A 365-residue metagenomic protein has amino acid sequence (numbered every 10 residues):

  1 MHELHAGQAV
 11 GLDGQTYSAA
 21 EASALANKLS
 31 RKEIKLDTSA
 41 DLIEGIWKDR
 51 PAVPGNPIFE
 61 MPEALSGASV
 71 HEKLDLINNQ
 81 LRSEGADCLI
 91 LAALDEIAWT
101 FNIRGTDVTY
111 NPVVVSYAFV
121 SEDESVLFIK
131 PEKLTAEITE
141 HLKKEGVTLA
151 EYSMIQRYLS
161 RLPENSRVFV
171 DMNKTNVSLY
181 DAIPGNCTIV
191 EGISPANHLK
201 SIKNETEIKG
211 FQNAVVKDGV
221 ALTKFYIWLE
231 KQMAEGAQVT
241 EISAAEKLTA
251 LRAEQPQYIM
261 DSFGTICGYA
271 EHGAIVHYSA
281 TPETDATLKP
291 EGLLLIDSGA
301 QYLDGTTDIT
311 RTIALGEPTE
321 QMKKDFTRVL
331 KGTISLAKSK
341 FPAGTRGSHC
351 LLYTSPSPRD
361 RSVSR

Functional and structural regions predicted by a protein language model:
M1, F128-I138, S201-N204, L222 (+2 more regions): Short, acidic (Asp/Glu-rich) active-site segment that either coordinates a divalent metal cofactor
M1-T240, A253-M260, E271, R359 (+1 more regions): Terminal domain-start leader segments
Y110-V114, F119-E122, A274-L303, R365: Acidic/histidine-enriched ion/cofactor-binding microenvironments in catalytic or ligand-binding pockets
A118, F211, C267, E291 (+1 more regions): Conserved hydrophobic/aromatic pocket- or pore-lining residues that grip, position, or stack substrates in active sites
I208, V215, G219-Y226, E241 (+6 more regions): Hydrophobic face of alpha-helices
M233-A245, A343-L351: Short, charged, surface-exposed loops that flank catalytic or proteolytic processing sites
L330, L336-A343, G347: Extended C-terminal subregions enriched in glycine
Y353-D360: Conserved small/polar residues in nucleotide/adenosyl-binding loops
